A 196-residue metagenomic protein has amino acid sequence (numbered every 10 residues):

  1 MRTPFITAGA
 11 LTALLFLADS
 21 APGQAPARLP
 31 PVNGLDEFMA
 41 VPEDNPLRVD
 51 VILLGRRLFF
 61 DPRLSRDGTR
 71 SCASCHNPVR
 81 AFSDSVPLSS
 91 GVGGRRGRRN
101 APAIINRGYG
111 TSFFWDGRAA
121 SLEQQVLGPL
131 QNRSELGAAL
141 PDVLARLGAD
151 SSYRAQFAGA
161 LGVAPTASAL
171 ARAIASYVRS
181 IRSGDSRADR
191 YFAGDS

Functional and structural regions predicted by a protein language model:
T3-F5, D19-S196: Periplasmic c-type cytochrome electron-transfer domains
T7-A18: Bacterial N-terminal signal peptides
